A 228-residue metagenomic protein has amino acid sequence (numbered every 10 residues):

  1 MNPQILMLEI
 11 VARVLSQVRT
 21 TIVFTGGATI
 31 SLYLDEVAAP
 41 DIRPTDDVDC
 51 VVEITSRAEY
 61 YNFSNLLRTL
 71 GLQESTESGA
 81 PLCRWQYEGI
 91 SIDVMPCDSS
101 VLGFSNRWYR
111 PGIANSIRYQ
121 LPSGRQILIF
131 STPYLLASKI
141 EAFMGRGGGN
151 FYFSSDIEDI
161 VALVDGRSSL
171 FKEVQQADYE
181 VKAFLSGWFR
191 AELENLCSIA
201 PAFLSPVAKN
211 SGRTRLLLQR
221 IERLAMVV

Functional and structural regions predicted by a protein language model:
M1-V228: Compositionally biased terminal segments of proteins
